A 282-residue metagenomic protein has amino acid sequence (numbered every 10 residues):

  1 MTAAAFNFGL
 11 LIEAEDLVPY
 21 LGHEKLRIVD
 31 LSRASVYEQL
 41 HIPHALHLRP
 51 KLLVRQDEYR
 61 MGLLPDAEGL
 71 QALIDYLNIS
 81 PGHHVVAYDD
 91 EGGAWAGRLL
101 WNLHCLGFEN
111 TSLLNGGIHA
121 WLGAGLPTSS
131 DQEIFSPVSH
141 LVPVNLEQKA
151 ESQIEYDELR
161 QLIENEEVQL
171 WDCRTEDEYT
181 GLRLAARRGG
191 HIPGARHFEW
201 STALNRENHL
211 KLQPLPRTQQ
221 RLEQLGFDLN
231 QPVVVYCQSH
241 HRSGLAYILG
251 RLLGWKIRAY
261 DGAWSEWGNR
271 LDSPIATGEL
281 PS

Functional and structural regions predicted by a protein language model:
T2-F6, E58-D157, L162, L182-R183 (+2 more regions): Thiolate-centered catalytic microenvironments shared by cysteine-dependent enzyme domains
T2-S80, E158, L162-L225, L229 (+2 more regions): Positively charged, proline/Ser/Thr-rich regional signature most characteristic of the Rhodanese/CDC25-like
Q39, G123, N269: Phosphate-coordinating loops and pocket residues in cytosolic domains that bind phosphorylated ligands
H41-H44, G107, H191, L253 (+1 more regions): Short, structured coil segments at secondary-structure junctions
L126, N205, N269-D272: Intrinsically disordered, low-complexity regulatory segments enriched in acidic/serine/proline/glutamine/glycine
C237: Short cysteine clusters
K256-S282: Cysteine-dependent PTP/DSP-like catalytic domain, specifically the C-terminal lobe
